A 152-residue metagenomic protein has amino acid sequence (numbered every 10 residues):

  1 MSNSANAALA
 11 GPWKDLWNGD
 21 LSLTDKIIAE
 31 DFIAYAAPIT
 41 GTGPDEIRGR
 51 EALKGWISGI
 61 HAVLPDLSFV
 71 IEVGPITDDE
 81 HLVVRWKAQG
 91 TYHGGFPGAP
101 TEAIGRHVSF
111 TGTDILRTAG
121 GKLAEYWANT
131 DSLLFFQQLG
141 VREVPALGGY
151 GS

Functional and structural regions predicted by a protein language model:
M1-S152: C-terminal and inter-domain tail/linker signature
